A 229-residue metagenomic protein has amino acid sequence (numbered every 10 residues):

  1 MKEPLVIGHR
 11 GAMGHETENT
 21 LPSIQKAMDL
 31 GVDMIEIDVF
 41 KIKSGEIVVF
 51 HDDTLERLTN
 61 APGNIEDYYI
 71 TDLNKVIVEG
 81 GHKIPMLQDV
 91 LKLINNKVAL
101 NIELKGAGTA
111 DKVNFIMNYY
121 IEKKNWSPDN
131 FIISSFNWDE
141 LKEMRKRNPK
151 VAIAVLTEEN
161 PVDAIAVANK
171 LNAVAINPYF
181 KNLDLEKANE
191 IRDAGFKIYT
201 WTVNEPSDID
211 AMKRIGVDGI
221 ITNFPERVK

Functional and structural regions predicted by a protein language model:
M1-K229: Phosphate-group recognition and catalysis centered on beta-loop-alpha active-site segments
